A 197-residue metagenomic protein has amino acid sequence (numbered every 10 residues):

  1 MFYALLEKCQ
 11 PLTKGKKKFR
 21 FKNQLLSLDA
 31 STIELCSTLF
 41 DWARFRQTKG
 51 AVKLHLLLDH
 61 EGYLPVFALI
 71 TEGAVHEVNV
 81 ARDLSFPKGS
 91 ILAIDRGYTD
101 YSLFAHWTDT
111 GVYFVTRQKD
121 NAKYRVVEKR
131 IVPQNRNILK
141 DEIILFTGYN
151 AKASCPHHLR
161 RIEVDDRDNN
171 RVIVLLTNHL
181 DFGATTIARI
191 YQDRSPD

Functional and structural regions predicted by a protein language model:
M1-C9, K16-D197: Single, function-defining residue in the core of a domain
